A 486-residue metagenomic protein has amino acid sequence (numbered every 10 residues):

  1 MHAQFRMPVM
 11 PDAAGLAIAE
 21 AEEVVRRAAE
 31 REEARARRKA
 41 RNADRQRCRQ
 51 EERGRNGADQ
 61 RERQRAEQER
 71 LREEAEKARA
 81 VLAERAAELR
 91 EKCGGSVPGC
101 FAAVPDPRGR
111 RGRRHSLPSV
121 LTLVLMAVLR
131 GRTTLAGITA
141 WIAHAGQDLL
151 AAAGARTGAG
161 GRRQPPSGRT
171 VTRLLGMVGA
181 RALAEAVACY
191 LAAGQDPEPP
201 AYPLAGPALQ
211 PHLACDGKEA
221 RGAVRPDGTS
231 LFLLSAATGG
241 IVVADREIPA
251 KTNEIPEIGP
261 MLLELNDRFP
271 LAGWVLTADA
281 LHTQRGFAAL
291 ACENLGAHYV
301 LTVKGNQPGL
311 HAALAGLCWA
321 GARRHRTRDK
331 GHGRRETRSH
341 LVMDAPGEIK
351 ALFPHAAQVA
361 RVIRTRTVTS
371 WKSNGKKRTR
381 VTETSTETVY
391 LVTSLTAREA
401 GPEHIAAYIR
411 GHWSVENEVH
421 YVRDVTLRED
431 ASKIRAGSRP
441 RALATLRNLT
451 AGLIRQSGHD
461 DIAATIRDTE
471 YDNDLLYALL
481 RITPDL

Functional and structural regions predicted by a protein language model:
M1-A214, S235, G239-R246, D267 (+1 more regions): Dynamic "connector" segments at or just before major functional cores
H2-L16, R31-R35, L301-R410: An anionic, glycine-rich sequence signature occurring as long contiguous blocks
G109-V120, T379-S385, I434-A442: Structural motif
L123, I138, S167, L213-K218 (+7 more regions): Short, conserved catalytic/metal-binding motifs centered on acidic residues
V224-D227, G286-L290, H311-A315: Short acidic, glycine/serine/threonine-rich loops at helix termini
V224-G273: Electropositive, glycine- and tryptophan-enriched low-complexity nucleic-acid-binding patches
G259-K304: Domain-level cores of phosphate- or acyl-group-handling catalytic modules
A407-L486: Basic, amphipathic alpha-helical segments enriched in Lys/Arg and hydrophobic/aromatic residues
